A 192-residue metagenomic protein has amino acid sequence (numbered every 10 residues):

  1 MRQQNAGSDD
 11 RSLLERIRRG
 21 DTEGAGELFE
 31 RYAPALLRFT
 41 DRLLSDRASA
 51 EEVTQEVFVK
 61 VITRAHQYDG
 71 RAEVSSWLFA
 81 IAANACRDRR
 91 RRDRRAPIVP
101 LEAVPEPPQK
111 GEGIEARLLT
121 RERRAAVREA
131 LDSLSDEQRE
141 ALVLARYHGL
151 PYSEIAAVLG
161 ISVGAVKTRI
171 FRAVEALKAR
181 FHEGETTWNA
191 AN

Functional and structural regions predicted by a protein language model:
R2-Q4, R18-E27, L37-E56, V163 (+2 more regions): Short, charged helix-capping/linker segments at alpha-helix termini
A6-D10, A96-T120, R124: Internal acidic/polar
L14-L37, I62, E129, R139: A short, charge-rich alpha-helical start-of-domain segment used by transcription regulators
R18-R19, S45, E56-E73, R92-D93: Sigma70-family region 2
Y32, R169-A176: Residues within the DNA-recognition helix of helix-turn-helix
E52-V59, A72-N84: Structural recognition of an alpha-helix C-terminal capping motif at a helix-to-coil junction
T63-G70, A80-P100, T120, R172 (+2 more regions): Arg/Lys-rich amphipathic alpha helix in sigma70-family domain 2
A125-E140, L144-A165: Helix-turn-helix DNA-binding module
